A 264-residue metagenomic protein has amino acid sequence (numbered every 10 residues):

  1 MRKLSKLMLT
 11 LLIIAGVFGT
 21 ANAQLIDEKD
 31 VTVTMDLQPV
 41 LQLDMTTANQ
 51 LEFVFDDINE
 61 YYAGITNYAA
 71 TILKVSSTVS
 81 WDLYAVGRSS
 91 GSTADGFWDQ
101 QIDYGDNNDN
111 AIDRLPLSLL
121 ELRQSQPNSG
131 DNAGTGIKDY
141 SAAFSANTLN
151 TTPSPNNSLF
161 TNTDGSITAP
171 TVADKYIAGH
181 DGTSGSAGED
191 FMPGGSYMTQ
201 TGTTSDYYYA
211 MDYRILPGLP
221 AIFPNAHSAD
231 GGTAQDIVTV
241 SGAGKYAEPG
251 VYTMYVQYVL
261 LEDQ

Functional and structural regions predicted by a protein language model:
M1-L9: Bacterial N-terminal signal peptides that target proteins for export
L9-V17: Bacterial N-terminal signal peptides
V17-A23: Sec/Tat signal peptide C-region and signal peptidase I cleavage site
A23-G179, P193-G195, T199-Q264: N-terminal small/polar-rich segments of proteins
H180-D181, G188: Exoplasmic/lumenal beta-rich domain surfaces
